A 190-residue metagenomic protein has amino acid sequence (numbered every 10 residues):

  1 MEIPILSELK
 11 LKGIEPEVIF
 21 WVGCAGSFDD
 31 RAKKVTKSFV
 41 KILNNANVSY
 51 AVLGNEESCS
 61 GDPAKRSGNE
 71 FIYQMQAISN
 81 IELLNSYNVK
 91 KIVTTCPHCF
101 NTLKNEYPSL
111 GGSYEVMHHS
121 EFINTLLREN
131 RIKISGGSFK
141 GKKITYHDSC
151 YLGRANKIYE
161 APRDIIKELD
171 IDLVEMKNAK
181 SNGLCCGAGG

Functional and structural regions predicted by a protein language model:
M1-G190: Iron-sulfur cluster-binding electron-transfer modules in prokaryotic oxidoreductases
